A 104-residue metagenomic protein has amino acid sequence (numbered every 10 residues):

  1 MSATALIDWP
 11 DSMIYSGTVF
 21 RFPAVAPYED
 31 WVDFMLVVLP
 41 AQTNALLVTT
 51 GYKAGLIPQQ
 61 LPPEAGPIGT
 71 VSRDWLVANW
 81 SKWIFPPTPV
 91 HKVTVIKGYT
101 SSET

Functional and structural regions predicted by a protein language model:
M1-Y15: Mixed-charge, Lys/Arg-rich low-complexity intrinsically disordered regions
A5-D8, D30, T100: Exposed, low-complexity/repetitive linear segments and helix-based recognition motifs, biased toward charged/polar
S16, D33-F34, P87-V90: Conserved beta-strand residues within beta-sheet cores
S16-V25: Tryptophan-anchored aromatic micro-motifs
P23, V37-L39, P86, I96: A structural detector for beta-sheet-dominated domains
E29-P63: Basic/aromatic-rich interaction segments and small domains that mediate binding to polyanionic partners
K53-T104: Intrinsically disordered, low-complexity, charged/polar segments
